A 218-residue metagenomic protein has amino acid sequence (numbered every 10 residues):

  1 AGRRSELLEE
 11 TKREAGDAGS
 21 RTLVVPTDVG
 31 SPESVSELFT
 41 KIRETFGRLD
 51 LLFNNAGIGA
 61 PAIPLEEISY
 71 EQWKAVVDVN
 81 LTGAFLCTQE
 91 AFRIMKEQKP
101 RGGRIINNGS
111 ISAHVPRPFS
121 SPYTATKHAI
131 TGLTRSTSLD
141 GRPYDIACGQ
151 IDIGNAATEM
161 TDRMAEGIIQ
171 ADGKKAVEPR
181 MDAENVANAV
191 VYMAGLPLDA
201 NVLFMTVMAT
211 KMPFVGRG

Functional and structural regions predicted by a protein language model:
P26-E37, Y70: The beta1-alpha1 cofactor-binding region of Rossmann-like NAD(H)/NADP(H)-dependent oxidoreductases
I63-L65, Q72-K74: Substrate-binding pocket helix/loop in short-chain dehydrogenase/reductase
E66, V115-S121, E178: Active-site loop immediately N-terminal to the catalytic Tyr-X3-Lys motif of short-chain dehydrogenase/reductase
T88, T126: Active-site helix of classical SDR
R93, L139-D140: Alpha-helical segment proximal to the catalytic Tyr-Lys
S110: Residue(s) in the substrate-gating loop at a strand-loop-helix junction that position the organic substrate next
Q150-I151, I169-G216: C-terminal helical subdomain
